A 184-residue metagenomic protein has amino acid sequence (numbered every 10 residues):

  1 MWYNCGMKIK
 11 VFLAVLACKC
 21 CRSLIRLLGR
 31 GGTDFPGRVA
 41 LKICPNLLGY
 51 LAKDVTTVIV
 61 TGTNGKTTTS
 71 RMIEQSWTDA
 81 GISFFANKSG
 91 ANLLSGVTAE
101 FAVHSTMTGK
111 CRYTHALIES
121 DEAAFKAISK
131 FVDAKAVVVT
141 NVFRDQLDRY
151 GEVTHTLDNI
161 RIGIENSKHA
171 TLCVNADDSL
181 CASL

Functional and structural regions predicted by a protein language model:
Y3-I59, D79-A80, S95-T108: Short, basic phosphate-binding NTP loop
C5, V55, R112, F143-L184: Acidic, Mg2+-coordinating active-site environments of NTP-dependent enzymes
I59-T61, N87: Residues at the beta-strand->loop junction immediately N-terminal to the Walker
G65: Conserved glycine(s) of the Walker
T68-A86: A conserved segment at the C-terminal end of the G1
F84-K88, I118, C173-N175: General beta-strand structural signal in soluble alpha/beta enzymes
H104-K110, K130-F131, I164-S167: Conserved catalytic network of the ASCE P-loop NTPase/AAA+ motor domain
A116, S120-D145, A182-L184: Extended acidic/charged loop-beta regions that coordinate divalent cations and stabilize anionic phosphate/carboxylate
